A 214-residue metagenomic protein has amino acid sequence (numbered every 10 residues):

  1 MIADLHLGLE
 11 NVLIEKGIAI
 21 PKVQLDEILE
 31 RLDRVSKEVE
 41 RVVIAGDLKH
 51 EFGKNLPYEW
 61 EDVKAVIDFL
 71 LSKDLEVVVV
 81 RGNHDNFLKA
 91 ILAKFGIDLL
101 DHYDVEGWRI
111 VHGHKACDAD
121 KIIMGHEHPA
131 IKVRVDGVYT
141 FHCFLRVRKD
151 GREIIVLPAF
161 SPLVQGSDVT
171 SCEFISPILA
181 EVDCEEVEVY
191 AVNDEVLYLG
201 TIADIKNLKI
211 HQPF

Functional and structural regions predicted by a protein language model:
M1-A45, K49-F214: Extended recognition/assembly regions associated with phosphoester-bond processing machinery
